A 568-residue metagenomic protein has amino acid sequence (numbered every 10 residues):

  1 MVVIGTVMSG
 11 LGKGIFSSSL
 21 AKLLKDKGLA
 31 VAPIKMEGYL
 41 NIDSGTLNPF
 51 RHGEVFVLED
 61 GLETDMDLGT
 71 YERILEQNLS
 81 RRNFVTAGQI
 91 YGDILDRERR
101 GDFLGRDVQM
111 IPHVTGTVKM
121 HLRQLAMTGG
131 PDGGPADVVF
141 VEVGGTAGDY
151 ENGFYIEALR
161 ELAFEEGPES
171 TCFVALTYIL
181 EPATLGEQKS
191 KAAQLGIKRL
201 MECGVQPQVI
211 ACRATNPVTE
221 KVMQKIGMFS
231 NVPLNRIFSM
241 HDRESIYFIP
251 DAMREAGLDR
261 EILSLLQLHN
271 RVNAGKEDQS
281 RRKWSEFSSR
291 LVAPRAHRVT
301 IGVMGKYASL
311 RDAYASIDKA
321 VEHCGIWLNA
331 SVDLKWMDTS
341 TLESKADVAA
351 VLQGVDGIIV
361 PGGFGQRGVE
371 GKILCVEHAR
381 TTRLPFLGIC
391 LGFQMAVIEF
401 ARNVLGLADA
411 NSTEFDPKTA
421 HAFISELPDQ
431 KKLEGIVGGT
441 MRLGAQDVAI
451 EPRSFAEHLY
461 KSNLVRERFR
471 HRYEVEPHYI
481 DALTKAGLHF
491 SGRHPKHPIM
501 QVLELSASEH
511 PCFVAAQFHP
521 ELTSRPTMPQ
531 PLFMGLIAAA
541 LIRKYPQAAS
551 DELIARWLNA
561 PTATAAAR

Functional and structural regions predicted by a protein language model:
M1-D333, S340-G357, F364-G365, K372-H378 (+3 more regions): Flexible phosphate-sensing "switch/lid" loops adjacent to ATP/NTP-binding sites across phosphate-transfer
G5, K35, T177, A214 (+12 more regions): Active-site proximal loops enriched in glycine and acidic residues that flank catalytic Cys/His/Asp and coordinate
G14, S18-K22, V351-D447, P452-F455 (+4 more regions): Cysteine-nucleophile active-site neighborhood
R51-D60, R243-Y247, V360, T381-L387 (+3 more regions): Short beta-alpha connecting loops at secondary-structure transitions that line or flank enzyme active sites
Q206, P233, H297, G354 (+5 more regions): A generic structural signal for well-ordered coil/turn residues at beta-strand boundaries that shape enzyme active-site
V209, N235, R271-G275, L387-G388 (+5 more regions): Acidic/polar loop patches that form or flank catalytic/metal-binding clefts of enzymes that bind anionic ligands
L291-R295, A349-A350, F415, V437-T440 (+2 more regions): Replace "in large, NTP-powered and nucleic-acid-processing enzymes" with "in large, NTP-powered factors and other
L443-D447, E451-R568: C-terminal and late-domain segments of enzyme folds
